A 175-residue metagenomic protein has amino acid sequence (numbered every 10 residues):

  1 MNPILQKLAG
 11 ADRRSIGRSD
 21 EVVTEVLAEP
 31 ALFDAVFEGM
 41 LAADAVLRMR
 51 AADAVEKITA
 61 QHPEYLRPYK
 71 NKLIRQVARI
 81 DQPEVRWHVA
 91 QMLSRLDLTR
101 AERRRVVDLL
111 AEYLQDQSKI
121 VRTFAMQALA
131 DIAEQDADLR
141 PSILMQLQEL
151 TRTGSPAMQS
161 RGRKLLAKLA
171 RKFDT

Functional and structural regions predicted by a protein language model:
M1-T175: Alpha-helical scaffold domains
